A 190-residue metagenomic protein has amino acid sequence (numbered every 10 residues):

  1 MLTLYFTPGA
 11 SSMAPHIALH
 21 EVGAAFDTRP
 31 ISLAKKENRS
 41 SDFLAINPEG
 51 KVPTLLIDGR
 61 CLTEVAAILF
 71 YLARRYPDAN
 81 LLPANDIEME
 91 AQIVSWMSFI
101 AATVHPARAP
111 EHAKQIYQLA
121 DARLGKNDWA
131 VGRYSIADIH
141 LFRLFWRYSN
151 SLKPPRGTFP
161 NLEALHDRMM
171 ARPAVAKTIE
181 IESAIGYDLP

Functional and structural regions predicted by a protein language model:
M1-E111, Q115, A130: GST-like domain detector, emphasizing the conserved glutathione-binding G-site in the N-terminal thioredoxin-like
A10, T63, R172-A174, E180: Generic signature of intrinsically disordered, low-complexity, basic-rich segments and short cationic peptides
L33-A34, D138, S183-A184: Conserved beta-strand edge residues that scaffold enzyme active sites
S41, G50, N150-S151, R156 (+1 more regions): A generic membrane alpha-helix/interface feature
L72, E88, W96-P173, T178: GST-like fold's C-terminal all-alpha helical module
P77, L152-K153, S183: Glycine-centered secondary-structure boundary/capping sites
T178-P190: Terminal-tail/helix-coil boundary detector
